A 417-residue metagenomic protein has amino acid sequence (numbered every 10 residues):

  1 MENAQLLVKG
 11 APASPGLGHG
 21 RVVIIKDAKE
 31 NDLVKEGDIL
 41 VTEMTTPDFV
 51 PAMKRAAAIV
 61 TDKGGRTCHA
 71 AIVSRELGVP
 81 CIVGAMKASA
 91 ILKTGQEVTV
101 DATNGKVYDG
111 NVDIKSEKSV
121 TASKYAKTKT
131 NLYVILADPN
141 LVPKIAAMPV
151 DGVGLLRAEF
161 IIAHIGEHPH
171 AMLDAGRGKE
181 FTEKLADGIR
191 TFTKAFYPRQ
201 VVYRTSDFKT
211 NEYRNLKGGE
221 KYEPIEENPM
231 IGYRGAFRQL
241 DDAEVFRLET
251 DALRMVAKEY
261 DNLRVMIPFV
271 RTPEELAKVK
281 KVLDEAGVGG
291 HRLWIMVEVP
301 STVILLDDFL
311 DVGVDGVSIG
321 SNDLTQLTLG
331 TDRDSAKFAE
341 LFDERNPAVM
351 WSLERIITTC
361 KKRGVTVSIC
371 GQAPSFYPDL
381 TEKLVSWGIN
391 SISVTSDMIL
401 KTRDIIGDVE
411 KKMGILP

Functional and structural regions predicted by a protein language model:
E2-L156, G166: Acidic, glycine-rich flexible loop/linker segments
S123-P417: Conserved alpha/beta-domain cores
